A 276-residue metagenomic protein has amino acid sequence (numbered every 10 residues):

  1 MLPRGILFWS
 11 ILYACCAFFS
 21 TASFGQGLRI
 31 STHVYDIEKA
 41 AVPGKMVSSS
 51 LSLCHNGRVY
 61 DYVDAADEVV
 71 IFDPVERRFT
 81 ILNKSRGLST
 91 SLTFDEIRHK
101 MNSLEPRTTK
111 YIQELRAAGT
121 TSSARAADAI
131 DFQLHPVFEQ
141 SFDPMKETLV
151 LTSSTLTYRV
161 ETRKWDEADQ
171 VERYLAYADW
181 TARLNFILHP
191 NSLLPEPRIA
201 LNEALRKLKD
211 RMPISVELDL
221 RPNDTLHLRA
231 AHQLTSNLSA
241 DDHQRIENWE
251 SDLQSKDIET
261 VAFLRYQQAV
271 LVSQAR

Functional and structural regions predicted by a protein language model:
M1-L7: N-terminal secretory signal peptides that target proteins for export/translocation
W9-S20: Bacterial N-terminal signal peptides
S23-G57, A65, Q274-A275: N-terminal cleavable signal peptides for secretion/export
Q26-G27, L51-Y60, D64-D67, D73-R78 (+3 more regions): Short, solvent-exposed coil/turn segments at beta-strand boundaries
T32-K39, D61-D64, T148-S154, V216-L218: Short beta-strand segments that buttress and anchor functional surface loops
A41, S50-S52, N83, T121-V137: Contiguous interface-forming segments/domains that mediate binding rather than catalysis
S50-R116: An acidic-aromatic
K100-M101, Y111-I112, T121, A129-R276: Non-transmembrane domains of secretory- and envelope-associated proteins
